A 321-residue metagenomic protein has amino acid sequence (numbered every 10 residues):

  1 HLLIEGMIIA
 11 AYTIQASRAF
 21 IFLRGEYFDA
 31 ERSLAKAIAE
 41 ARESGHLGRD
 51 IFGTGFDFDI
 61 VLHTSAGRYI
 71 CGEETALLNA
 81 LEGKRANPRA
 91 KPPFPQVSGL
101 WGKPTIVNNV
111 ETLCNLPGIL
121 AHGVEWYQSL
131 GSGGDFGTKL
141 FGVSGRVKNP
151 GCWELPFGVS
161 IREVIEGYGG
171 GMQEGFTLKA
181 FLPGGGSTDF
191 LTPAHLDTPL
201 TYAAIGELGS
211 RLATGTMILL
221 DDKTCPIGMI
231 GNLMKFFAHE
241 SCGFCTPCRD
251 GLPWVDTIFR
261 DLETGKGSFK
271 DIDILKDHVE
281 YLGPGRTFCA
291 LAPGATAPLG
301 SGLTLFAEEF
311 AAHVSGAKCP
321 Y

Functional and structural regions predicted by a protein language model:
H1-A30, W101, N108, C114-N115 (+1 more regions): Internal alpha/beta scaffold segment
L2-I9, L178-L182, L220-K223: Function-dense linear segments that define catalytic or interfacial modules in macromolecule-processing proteins
G6-A10, P156-Q173: Short amphipathic, charge-patterned alpha-helical segments
R18-A19, L23, Y27, R32-T54 (+1 more regions): Ferredoxin-type iron-sulfur electron-transfer modules in oxidoreductases and energy-metabolism complexes
A19, G169-G185: Short loop-to-beta-strand transition segments
F28, L178-T198: Short acidic beta-strand-loop surface patches of small beta-rich interaction domains
E31-F157, G169-G171: Hydrophobic alpha-helical positions that pack around
A80-P92, A194-R211: Active-site loop ensemble at the mouth of alpha/beta enzyme cores that anchors a bound cofactor
